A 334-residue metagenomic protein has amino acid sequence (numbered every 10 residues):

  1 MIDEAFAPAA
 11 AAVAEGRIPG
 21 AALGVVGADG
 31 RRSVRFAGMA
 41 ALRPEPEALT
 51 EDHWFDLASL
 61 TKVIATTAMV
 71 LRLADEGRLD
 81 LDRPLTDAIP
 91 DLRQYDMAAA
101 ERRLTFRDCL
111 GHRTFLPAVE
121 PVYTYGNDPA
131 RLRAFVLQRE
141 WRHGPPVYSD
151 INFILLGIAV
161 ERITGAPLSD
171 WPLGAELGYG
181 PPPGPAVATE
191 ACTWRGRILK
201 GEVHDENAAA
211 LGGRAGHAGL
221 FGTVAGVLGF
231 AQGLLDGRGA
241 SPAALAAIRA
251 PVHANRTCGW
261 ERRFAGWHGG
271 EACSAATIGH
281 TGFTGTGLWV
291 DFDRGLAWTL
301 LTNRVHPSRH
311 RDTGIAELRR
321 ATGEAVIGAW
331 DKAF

Functional and structural regions predicted by a protein language model:
I2-L57, R78, R309: Short, conserved catalytic-motif segment at the N-terminal edge
F6-A10, L23, D29-G30, D56-D82 (+3 more regions): Active-site SXXK
P19-A21, T284-G287: Short loop/turn microsegments at loop-to-beta-strand junctions
S33-R35, L288, G295-R304, S308: Short, well-ordered beta-strand elements
V34, P84, D96-A276: Short, surface-exposed loop or secondary-structure junction motifs that flank catalytic or metal-binding residues
F55-A58, P146-Y148: Catalytic tyrosine of NAD(P)H-dependent dehydrogenase/reductases that use a Tyr as the general acid/base
L85-R93: Acidic helix-start/capping segments at beta-turn-to-alpha-helix junctions
D236, A243-A244, R249-A254, A265-W267 (+1 more regions): Short, gly/Ser/Thr-rich active-site loops of penicillin-recognizing serine hydrolases
